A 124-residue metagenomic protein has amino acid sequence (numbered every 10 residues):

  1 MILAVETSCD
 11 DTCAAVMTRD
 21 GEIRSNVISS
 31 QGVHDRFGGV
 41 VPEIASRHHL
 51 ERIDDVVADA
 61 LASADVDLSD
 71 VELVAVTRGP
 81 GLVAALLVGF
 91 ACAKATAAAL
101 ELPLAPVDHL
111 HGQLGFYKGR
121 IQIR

Functional and structural regions predicted by a protein language model:
M1-R124: Short acidic/glycine-rich loops and adjacent helix/strand connectors that line catalytic pockets where negatively
